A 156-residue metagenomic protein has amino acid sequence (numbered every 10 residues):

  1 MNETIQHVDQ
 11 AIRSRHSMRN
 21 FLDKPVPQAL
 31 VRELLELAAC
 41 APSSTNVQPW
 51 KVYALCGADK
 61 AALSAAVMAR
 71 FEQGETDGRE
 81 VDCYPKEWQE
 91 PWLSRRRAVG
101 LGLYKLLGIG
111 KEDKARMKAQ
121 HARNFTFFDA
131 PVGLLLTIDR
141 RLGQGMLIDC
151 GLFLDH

Functional and structural regions predicted by a protein language model:
M1-H156: Acidic, surface-exposed loops and disordered segments
